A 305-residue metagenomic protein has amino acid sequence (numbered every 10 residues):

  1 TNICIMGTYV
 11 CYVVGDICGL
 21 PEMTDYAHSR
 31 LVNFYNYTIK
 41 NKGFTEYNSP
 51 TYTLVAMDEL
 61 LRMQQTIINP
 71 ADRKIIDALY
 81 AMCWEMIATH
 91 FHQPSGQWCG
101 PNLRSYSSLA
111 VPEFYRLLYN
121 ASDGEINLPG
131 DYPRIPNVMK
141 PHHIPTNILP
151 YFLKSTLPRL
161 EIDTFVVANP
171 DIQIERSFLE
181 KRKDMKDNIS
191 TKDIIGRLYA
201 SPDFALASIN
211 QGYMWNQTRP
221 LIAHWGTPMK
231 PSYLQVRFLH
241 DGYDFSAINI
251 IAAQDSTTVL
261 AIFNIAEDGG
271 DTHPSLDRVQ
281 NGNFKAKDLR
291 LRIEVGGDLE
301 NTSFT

Functional and structural regions predicted by a protein language model:
T1, M6, P129-T305: Ser/Thr/Asn(+Pro)-rich, low-complexity disordered segments
T1-I68: Aromatic-lined, polymer-binding surfaces characteristic of secreted/periplasmic polysaccharide-degrading enzymes
G7, C11, F44, W98-L103 (+1 more regions): Generic preference for well-ordered secondary structure
T24, H28, V32, N36 (+4 more regions): Generic detector of well-ordered alpha-helical segments enriched in charged/polar residues, highlighting helical
K42-G43, H92-Q93, W225: Short, charged/polar low-complexity linear motifs in solvent-exposed/disordered segments
T51-M57, L61-Q65, P70-P133: Extended amphipathic alpha-helical segments with heptad-repeat/coiled-coil character used for oligomerization, fusion
